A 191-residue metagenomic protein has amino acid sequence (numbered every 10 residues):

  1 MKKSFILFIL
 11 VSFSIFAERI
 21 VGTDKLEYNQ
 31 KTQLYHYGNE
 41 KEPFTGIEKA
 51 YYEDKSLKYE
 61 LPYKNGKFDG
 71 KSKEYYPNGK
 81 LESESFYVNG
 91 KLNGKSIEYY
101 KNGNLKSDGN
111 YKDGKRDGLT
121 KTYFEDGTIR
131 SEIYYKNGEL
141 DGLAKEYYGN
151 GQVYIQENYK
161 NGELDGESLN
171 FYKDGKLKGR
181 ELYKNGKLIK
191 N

Functional and structural regions predicted by a protein language model:
S4-F13: Sec-dependent N-terminal signal peptides
S14-N191: Glycine/tyrosine- and acidic-biased, solvent-exposed loop/turn segments at the edges of beta-strands
